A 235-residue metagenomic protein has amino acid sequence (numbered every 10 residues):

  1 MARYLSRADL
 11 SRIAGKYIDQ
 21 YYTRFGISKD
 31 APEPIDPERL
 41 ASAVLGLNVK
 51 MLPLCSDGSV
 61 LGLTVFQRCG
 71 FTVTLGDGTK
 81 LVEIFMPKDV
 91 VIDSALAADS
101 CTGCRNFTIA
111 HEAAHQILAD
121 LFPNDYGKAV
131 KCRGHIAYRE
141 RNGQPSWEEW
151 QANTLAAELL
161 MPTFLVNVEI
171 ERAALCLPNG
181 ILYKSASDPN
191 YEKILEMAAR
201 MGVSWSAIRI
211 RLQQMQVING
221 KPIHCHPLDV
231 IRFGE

Functional and structural regions predicted by a protein language model:
M1-E235: Active-site hotspot residues in diverse enzymes, especially metal/ion-binding acidic/histidine motifs
